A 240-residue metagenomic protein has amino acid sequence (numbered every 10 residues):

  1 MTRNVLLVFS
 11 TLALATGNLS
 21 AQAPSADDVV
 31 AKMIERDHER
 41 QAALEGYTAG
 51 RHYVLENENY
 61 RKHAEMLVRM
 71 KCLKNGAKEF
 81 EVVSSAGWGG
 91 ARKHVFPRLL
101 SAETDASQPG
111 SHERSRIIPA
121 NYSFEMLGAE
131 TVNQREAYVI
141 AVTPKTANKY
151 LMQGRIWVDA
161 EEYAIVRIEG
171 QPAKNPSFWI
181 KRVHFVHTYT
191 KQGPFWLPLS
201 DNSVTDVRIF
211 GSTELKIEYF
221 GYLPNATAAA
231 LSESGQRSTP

Functional and structural regions predicted by a protein language model:
M1-N4: Positively charged n-region of N-terminal signal peptides that target proteins for export
L7-G17: Bacterial N-terminal signal peptides
A21-Q153, A160-A164, A173-V183, T190-L197 (+1 more regions): Structured extracytoplasmic
I168, D201-S203: Beta-strand-dense domains in secreted/periplasmic systems and polymorphic toxin scaffolds
